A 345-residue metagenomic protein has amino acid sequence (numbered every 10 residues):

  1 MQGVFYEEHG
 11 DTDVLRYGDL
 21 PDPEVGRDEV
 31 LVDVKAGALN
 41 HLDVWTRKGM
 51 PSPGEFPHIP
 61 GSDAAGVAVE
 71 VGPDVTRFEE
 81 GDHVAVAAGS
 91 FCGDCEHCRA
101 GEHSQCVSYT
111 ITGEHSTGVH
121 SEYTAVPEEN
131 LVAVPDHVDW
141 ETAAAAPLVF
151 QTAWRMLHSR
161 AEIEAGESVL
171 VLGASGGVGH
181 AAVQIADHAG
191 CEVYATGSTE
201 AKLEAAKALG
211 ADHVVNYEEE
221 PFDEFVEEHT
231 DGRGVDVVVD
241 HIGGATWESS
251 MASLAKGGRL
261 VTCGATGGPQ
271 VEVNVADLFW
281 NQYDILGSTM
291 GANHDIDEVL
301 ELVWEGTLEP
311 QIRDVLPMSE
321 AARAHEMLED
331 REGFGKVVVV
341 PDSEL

Functional and structural regions predicted by a protein language model:
P21-A38, M50-R99, P135-H137: Glycine-rich beta-strand-centered segment in the early N-terminal region that forms part of a ligand/cofactor-binding
F78-E79, I163, L254: Short, well-ordered loop/turn sites that connect or cap secondary structure elements
S90-G173: NAD(P)H dinucleotide-binding glycine-rich loop of Rossmann-like/cofactor-binding domains, especially the beta1-alpha1
V138-E220: Mid-domain Rossmann-like dinucleotide-binding core that forms the NAD(H)/NADP(H) cofactor-binding site
A189, G197-E200, H241-Q311, M318 (+1 more regions): Glycine-rich phosphate-binding loop and adjacent beta-alpha segment of Rossmann(oid) nucleotide-cofactor-binding
F222-G232: Short amphipathic alpha-helix with an adjacent loop that forms part of the alpha/beta core around
G232, T307-Q311, R323-L345: C-terminal capping/lid region of NAD(P)-dependent oxidoreductase domains
